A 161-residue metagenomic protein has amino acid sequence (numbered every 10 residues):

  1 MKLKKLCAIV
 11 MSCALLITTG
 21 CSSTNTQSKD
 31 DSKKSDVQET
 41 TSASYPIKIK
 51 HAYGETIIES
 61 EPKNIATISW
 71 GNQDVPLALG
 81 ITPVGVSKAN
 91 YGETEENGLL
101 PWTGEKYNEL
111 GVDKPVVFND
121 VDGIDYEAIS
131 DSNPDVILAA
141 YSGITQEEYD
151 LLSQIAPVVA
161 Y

Functional and structural regions predicted by a protein language model:
K2-C7, M11-S12, C21-D74: Bacterial Sec-exported substrate-binding components of ABC uptake systems
L16-T18: Bacterial Sec-type N-terminal signal peptides, specifically the leucine/valine-rich hydrophobic h-region
K63, P115-F118, D135-V136: Conserved acidic residues
K63-I65, T82, P157: Residues that mark the start of a beta-strand
T67, V86, F118-V121, A139 (+1 more regions): Short beta-strand and adjacent tight-turn residues that come in two discontinuous sequence segments and form the edges
Q73-A128: A short, structured surface patch at a secondary-structure boundary
N133-A139, P157: Proline-aspartate-enriched helix->loop->beta-strand connector
Q146-Y161: Charged, glycine-enriched surface loops/patches that mediate electrostatic binding to polyanionic ligands
